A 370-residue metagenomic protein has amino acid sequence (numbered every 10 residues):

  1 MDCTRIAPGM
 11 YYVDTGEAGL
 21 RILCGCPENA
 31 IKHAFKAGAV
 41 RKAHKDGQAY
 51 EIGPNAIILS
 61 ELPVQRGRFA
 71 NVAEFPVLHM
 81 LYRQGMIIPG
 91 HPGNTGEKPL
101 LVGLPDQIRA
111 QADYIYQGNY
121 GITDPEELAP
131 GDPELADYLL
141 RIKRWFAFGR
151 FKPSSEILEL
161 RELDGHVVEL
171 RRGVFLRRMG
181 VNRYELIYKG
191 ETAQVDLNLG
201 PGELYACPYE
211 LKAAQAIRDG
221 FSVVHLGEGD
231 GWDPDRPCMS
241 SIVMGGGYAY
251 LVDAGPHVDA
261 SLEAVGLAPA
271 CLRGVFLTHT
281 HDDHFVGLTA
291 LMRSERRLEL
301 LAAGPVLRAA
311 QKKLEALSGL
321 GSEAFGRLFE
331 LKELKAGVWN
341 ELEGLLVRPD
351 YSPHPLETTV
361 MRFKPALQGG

Functional and structural regions predicted by a protein language model:
M1, R5-G9, G16-A18, I87-G165: Short Lys/Arg-enriched alpha/beta "domain-start" segment
C3, R21, A30-V77, Y82 (+2 more regions): Active-site metal-binding motif and surrounding structural segment of the metallo-beta-lactamase
P8-T15, Y184, M239-V243, T358-F363: Short beta-strand scaffold segments in enzyme catalytic cores
G19-L23, N29, F363-G370: Metallo-beta-lactamase
L135-Y138, V195-L197, G202-L204, A216-R218 (+3 more regions): Active-site-proximal loop/helix segment associated with metal-binding centers of metalloenzymes
L139-G173, R178, L199-P201, G304-T358 (+1 more regions): Metallo-beta-lactamase
M179-G220: Eukaryotic acidic, serine/proline-rich intrinsically disordered low-complexity regions that function as flexible
D219-Q311, E315, S322-F325, K332 (+1 more regions): Secondary-structure-rich domain cores
